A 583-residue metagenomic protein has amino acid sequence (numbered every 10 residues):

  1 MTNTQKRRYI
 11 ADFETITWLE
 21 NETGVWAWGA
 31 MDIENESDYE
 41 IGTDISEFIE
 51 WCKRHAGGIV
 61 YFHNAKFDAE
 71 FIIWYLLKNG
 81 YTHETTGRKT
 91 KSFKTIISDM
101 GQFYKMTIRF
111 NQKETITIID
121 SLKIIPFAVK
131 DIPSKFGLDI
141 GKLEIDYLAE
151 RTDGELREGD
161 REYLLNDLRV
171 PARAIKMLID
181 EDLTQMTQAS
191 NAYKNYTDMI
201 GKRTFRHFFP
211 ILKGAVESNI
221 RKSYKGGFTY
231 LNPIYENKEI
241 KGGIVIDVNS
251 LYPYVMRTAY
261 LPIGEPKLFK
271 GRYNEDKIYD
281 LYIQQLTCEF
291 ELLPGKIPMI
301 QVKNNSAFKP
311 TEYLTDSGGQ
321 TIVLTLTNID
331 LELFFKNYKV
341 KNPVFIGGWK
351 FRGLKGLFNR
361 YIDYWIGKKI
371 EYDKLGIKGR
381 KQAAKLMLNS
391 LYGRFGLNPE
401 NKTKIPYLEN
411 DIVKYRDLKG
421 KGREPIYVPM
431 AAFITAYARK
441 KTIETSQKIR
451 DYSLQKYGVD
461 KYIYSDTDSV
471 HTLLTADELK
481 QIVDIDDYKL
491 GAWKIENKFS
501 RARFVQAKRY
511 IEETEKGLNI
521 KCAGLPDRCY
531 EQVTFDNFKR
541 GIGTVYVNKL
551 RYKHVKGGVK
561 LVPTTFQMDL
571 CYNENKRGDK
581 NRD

Functional and structural regions predicted by a protein language model:
M1-Y9, W18-N64, E70-D583: Conserved acidic
